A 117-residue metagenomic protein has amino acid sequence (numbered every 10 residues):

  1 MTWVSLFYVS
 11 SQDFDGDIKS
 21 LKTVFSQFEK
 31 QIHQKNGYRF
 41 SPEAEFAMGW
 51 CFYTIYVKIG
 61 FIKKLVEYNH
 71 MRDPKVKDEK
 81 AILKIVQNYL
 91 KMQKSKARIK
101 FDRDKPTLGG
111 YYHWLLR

Functional and structural regions predicted by a protein language model:
M1-F25: Short, extreme N-terminal segment that most often corresponds to the first beta-strand
M1-T2, L115-R117: Short intrinsically disordered terminal tails
S5, T54-Y56, R98-K100: Ser/Thr- (and often Asn-) enriched beta-sheet segments in non-cytosolic proteins
S10-Q12, Y56-I62, L116-R117: Secondary-structure transition/turn motif
D17-S20, V24-Q31, K64, A81-Y89: Charge-rich, solvent-exposed alpha-helical interaction surfaces
Q27-R39, L90-R98: Structural alpha-beta junctions
H33-V76: Short, intrinsically disordered low-complexity segments
M71-L116: Conserved short beta-strand edge segments in small beta-sheet-based binding/regulatory domains
